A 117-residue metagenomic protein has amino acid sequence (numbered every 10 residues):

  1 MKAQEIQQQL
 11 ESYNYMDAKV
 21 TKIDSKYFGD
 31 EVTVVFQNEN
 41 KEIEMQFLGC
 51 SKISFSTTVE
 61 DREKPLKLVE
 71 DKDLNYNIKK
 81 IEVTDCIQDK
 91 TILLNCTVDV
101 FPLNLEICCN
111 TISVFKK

Functional and structural regions predicted by a protein language model:
M1-K117: Surface-exposed, interaction-prone regions used to assemble/regulate multi-protein complexes
